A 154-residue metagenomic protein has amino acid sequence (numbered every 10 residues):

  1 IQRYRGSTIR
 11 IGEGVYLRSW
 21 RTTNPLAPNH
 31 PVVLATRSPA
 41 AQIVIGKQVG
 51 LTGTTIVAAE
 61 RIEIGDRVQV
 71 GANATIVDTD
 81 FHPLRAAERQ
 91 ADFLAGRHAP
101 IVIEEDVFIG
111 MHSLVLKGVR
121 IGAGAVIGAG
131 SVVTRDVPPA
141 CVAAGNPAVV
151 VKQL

Functional and structural regions predicted by a protein language model:
I1-V77, F81, R97-D106, S113-V115 (+3 more regions): Domain-scale signature associated with acetyltransferase and cell-envelope carbohydrate enzymes
N29, A86, A143-A144: Residue-level signal for alpha-helical context at structural boundaries
L84-L94: Short glycine/proline- and charge-enriched loop/turn segments that cap or connect secondary-structure elements
G110, L116, G128, V133-T134 (+1 more regions): Short hydrophobic beta-strand segments in globular cytosolic domains
R120-A144: C-terminal/domain-terminus segments
